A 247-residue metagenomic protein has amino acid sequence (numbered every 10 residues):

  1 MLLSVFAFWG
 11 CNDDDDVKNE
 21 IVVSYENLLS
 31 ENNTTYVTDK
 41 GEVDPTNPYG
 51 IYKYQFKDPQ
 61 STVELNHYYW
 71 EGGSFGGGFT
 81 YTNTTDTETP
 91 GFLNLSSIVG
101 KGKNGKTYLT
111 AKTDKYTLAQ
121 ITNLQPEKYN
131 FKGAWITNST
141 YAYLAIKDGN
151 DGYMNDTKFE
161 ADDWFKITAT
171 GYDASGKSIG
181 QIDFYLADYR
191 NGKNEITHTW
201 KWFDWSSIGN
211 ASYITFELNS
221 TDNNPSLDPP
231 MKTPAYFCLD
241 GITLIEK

Functional and structural regions predicted by a protein language model:
S4-N32, E246-K247: Bacterial Sec-dependent N-terminal signal peptides
K18-Q120, P126: N-terminal targeting leaders for non-cytosolic proteins
L29, T140, S220: Short, flexible active-site-adjacent loop segments at beta-strand->alpha-helix junctions, enriched in small/polar
P126-G133, N210-A211: Extended extracellular/luminal ectodomain segments enriched in beta-structured repeat modules
W135-S139: Short glycine-rich beta-strand segments
A145-I167: Short coil-to-beta strand junction motifs in C2/discoidin
W164-K247: Terminal, low-complexity interaction segments
